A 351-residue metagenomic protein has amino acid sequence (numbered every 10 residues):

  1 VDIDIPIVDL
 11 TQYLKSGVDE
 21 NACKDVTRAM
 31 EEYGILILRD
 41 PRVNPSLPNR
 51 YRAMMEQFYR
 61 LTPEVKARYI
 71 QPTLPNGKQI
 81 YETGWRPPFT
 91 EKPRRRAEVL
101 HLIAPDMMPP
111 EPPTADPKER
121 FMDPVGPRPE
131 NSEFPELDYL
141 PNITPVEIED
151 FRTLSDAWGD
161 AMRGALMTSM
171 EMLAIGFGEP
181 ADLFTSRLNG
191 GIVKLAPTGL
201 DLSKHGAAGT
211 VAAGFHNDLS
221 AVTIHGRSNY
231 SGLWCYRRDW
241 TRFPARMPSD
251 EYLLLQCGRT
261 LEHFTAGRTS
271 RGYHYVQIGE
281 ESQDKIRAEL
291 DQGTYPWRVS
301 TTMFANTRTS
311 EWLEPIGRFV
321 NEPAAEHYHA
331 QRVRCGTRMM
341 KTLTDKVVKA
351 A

Functional and structural regions predicted by a protein language model:
V1-A351: Peripheral, non-catalytic segments flanking oxidoreductase cores
